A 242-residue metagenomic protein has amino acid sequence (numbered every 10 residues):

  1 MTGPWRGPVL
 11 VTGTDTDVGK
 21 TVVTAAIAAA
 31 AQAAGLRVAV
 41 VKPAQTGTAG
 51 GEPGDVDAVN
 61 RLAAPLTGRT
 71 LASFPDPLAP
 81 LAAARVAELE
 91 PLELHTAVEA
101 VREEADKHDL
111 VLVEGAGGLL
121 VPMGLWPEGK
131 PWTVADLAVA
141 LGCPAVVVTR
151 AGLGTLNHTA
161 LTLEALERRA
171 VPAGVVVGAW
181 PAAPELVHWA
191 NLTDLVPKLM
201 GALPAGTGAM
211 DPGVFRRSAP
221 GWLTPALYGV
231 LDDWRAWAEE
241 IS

Functional and structural regions predicted by a protein language model:
T2, R102-G115, G142-P144, L223-S242: P-loop NTP-binding module
G3-P8, V22-P91, H95, A100-E103: N-terminal phosphate/diphosphate-binding loop that engages ATP/GTP or pyrophosphate donors across diverse enzyme folds
W5-G7, A34-R37, A64-P65, D106-D109 (+3 more regions): Short coil/turn connectors at secondary-structure junctions
V11-T12: Hydrophobic anchor at the beta1->P-loop junction of P-loop NTPases
D17, A26, L110, A116-K198: Conserved catalytic-core segment of NTP-binding enzymes
V40-K42, T67-T70, V111-G115, V147 (+1 more regions): General beta-strand structural signal in soluble alpha/beta enzymes
P80-P127, A135: Phosphate-binding/switch loop-helix module in NTP-utilizing enzymes
E164-S242: C-terminal lobe/tail of nucleotide-utilizing enzymes
